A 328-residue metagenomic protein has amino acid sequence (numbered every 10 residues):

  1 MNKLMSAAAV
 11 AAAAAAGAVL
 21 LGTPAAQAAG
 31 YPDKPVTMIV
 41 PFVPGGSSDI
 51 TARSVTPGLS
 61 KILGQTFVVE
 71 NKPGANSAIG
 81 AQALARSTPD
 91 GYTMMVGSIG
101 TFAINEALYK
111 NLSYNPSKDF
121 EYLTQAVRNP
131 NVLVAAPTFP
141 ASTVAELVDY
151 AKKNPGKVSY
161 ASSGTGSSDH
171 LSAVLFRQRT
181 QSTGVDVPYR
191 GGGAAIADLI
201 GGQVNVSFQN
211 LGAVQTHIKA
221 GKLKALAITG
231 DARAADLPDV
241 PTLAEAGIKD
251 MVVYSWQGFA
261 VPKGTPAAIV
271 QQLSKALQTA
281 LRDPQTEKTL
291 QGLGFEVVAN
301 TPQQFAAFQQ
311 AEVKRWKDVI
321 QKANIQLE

Functional and structural regions predicted by a protein language model:
M1-A9: Bacterial Sec-dependent N-terminal signal peptides
A13-A26: C-terminal segment of classical bacterial N-terminal signal peptides
Q27-D119, K157, T165, Q181-V206 (+2 more regions): N-terminal (or domain-start) structured segment
D33-P35, Q178, S182, K219 (+2 more regions): An extracytoplasmic/periplasmic, membrane-proximal ligand-sensing/linker region
R53, P57, K61, Q82 (+12 more regions): Solvent-exposed, polar/charged alpha-helical surfaces in well-ordered, non-transmembrane soluble domains, broadly
R86-Y92, I99, A107-A194, L243 (+1 more regions): Hinge/capping helix and adjacent helix->loop/strand transition within the periplasmic-binding protein
R128, V214-D283, A311-K314: C-terminal lobe and pocket-closing loops of periplasmic/extracytoplasmic Venus-flytrap solute-binding proteins
